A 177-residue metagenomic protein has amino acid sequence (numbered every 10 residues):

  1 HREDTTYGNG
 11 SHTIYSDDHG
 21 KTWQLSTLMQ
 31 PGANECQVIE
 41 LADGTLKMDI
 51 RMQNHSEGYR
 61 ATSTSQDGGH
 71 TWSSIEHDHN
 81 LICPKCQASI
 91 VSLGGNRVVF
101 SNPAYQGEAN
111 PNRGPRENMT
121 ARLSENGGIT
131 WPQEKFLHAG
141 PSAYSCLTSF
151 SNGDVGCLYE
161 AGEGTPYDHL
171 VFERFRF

Functional and structural regions predicted by a protein language model:
H1-F177: Asp-box/BNR beta-propeller blade signature and adjacent active/binding-site loops in extracellular glycan-interacting
